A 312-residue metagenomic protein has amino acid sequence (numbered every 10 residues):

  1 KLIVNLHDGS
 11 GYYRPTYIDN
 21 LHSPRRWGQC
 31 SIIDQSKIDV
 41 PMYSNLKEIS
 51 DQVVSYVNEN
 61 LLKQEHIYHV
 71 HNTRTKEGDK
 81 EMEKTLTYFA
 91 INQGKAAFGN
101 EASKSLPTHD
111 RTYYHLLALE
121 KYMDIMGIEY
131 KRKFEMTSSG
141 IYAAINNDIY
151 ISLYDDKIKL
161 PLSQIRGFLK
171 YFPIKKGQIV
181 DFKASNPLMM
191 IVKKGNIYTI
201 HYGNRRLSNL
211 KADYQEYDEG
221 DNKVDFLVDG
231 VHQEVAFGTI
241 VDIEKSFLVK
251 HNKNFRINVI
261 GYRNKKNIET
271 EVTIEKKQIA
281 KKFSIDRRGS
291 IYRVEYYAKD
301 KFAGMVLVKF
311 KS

Functional and structural regions predicted by a protein language model:
K1-S312: Structured catalytic-domain cores with a bias toward divalent-metal coordination
